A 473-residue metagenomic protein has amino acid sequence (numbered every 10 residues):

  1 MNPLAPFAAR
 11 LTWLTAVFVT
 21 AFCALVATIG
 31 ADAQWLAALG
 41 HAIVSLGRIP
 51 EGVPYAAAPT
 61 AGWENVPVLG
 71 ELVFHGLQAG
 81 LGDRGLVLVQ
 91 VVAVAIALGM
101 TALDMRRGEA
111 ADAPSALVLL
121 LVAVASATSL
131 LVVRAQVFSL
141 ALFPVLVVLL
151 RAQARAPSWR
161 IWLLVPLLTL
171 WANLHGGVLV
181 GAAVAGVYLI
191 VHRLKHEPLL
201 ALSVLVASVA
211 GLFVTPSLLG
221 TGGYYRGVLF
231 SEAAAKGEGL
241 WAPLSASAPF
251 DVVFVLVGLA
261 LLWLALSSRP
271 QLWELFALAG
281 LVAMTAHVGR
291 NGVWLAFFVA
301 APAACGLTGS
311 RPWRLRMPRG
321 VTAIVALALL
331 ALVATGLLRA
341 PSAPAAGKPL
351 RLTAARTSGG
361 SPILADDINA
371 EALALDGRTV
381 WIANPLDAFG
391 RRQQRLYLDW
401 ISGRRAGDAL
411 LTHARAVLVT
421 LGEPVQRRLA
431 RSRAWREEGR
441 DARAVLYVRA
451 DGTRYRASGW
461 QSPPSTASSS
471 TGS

Functional and structural regions predicted by a protein language model:
L14, G99-A125: Transmembrane-helix signature of polytopic, membrane-embedded enzymes that assemble or transfer cell-envelope glycans
D32, V44, I49, M100 (+2 more regions): Transmembrane catalytic cores of multi-pass membrane glycosyltransferases and polysaccharide-assembly enzymes
A58-R84, L88: Short hydrophobic/aromatic helix or loop-helix immediately within or flanking a transmembrane segment in polytopic
L117, L149-T169, P198-S203, L272-A279: Short hydrophobic alpha-helices at membrane interfaces in multi-pass membrane enzymes
A123-A127, P144, L149, R160-G176 (+3 more regions): Membrane-interface alpha helices of multi-pass inner-membrane proteins
L146-R160, L194, A260-S267: Membrane-interface transmembrane helices that cradle and orient dolichyl/undecaprenyl
R356-Q394, A414-G422, Y447: Short periplasmic/luminal acceptor-recognition loop of GT-C membrane glycosyltransferases, typified by
Q394-L446, A450: Periplasmic/luminal catalytic loop of GT-C fold multi-pass membrane glycosyltransferases that transfer sugars from
